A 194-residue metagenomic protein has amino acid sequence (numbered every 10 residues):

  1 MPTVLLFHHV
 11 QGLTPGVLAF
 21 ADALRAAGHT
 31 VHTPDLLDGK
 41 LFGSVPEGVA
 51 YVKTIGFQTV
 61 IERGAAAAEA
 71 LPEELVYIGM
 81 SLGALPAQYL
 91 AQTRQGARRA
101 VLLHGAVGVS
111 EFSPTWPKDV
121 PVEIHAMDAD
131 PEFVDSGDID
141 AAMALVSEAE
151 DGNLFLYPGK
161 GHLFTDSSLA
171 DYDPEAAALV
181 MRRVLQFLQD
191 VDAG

Functional and structural regions predicted by a protein language model:
P2-P72, T165: Serine-hydrolase catalytic machinery in alpha/beta-hydrolase-like enzymes
Y77-G79, L103: Short beta-strand immediately N-terminal to the catalytic nucleophile in serine-hydrolase-like folds
G79-A87: Gly/Ala-rich beta-loop-alpha elbow adjacent to hydrolase catalytic centers
G96-V107: A conserved short beta-strand
W116-V122, A149-D151: Short, proline-enriched alpha-helix->beta-strand connector loops that line the catalytic pocket of alpha/beta-hydrolase
I124-A126, Y157: Short beta-strand/loop motif that positions the catalytic acidic residue of the alpha/beta-hydrolase fold
P131-D138: Conserved alpha/beta-hydrolase "acid-adjacent" motif
A149-G194: C-terminal catalytic histidine-bearing segment of alpha/beta-hydrolase fold enzymes
